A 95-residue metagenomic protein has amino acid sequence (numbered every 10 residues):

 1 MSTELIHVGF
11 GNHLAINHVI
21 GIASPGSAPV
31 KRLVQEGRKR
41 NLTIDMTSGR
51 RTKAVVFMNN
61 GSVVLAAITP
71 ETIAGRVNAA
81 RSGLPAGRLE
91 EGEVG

Functional and structural regions predicted by a protein language model:
M1-G95: Eukaryotic intrinsically disordered, low-complexity regulatory linkers and tails enriched in Ser/Thr/Pro
